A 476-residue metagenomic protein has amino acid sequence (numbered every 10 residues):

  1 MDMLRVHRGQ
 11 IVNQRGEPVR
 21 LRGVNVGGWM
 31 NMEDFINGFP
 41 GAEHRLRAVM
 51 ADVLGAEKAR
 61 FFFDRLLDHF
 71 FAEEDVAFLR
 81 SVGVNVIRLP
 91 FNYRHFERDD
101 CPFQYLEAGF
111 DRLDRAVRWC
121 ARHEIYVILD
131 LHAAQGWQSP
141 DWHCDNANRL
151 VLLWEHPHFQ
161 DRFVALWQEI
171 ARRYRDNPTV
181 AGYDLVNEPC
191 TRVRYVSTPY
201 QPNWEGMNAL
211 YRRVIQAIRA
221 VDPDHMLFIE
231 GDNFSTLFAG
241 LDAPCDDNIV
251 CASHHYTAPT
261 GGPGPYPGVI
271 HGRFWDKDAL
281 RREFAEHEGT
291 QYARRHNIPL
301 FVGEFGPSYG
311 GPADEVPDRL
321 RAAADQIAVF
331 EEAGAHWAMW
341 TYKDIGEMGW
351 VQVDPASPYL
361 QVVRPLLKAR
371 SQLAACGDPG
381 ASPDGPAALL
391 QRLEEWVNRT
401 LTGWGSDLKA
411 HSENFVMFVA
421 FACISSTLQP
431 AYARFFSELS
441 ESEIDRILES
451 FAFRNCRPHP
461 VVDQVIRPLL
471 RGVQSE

Functional and structural regions predicted by a protein language model:
M1-V84, P458, R471: N-terminal carbohydrate-binding accessory modules
M3-G9, N13, R20, V24 (+8 more regions): Active-site region of glycoside hydrolase catalytic domains
E33-H44, F103-A108, Q135-E155, A243-N248 (+1 more regions): Aromatic- and acidic-residue-enriched segments that line the glycan-binding/catalytic groove of carbohydrate-active
A51-A56, L67-D68, E73-R173, T179 (+1 more regions): Substrate-binding cleft and catalytic face of glycoside hydrolase catalytic domains, especially the flexible beta-alpha
R65-F70, F96, T191-R192, N233-L237 (+3 more regions): Acidic-and-aromatic substrate-binding clefts and catalytic sites of carbohydrate-active enzymes
D100-Y105, P202-N203, P312-P317: Short, solvent-exposed loop/turn segments at secondary-structure boundaries
A252, A313-E476: Aromatic-rich peripheral "rim/lid" segments of glycoside hydrolase catalytic domains that contact and position glycan
G264-K277, E315-L320, D354: Short, surface-exposed loop/helix-turn segments at secondary-structure junctions that function as lids/hinges flanking
